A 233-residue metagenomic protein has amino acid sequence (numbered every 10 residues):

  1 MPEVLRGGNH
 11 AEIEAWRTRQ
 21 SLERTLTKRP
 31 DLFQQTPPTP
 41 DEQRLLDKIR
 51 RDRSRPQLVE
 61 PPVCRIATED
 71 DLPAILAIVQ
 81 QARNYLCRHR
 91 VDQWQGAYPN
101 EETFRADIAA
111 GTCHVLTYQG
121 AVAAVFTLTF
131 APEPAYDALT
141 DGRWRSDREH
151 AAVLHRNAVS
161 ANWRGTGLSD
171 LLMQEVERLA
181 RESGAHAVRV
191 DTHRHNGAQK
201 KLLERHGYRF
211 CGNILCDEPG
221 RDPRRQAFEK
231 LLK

Functional and structural regions predicted by a protein language model:
V63-A77: A short beta-loop-alpha structural element at the N-terminal edge of CoA-dependent acyl/N-acetyltransferase catalytic
R83-T103: Conserved GNAT-fold acetyl-CoA-binding loop/helix
T127-R164, E218-P219: Conserved acyl-donor/pantetheine-binding loop and adjacent beta-alpha core of acyl/acetyltransferases and related
V159, G165-R178, K201-R205: Conserved acetyl-CoA-binding loop-helix of GNAT-fold acetyltransferases
R164, V190-K200, E218-P219: Conserved beta-strand-loop-alpha-helix junction that forms the acyl-donor binding cleft
D170, E182, R194-G212: Conserved active-site alpha-helix within GNAT-family acetyltransferase domains
M173, A180-T192: Conserved GNAT acetyl-CoA-binding A-motif
D191, E204-R225: Conserved catalytic-core motifs of GNAT/GCN5-like acyltransferases
